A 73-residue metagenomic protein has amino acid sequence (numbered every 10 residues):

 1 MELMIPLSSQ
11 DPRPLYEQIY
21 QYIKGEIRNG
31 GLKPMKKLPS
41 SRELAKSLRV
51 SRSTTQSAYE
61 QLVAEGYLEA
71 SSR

Functional and structural regions predicted by a protein language model:
M1-R73: N-terminal basic, amphipathic alpha-helical segments
